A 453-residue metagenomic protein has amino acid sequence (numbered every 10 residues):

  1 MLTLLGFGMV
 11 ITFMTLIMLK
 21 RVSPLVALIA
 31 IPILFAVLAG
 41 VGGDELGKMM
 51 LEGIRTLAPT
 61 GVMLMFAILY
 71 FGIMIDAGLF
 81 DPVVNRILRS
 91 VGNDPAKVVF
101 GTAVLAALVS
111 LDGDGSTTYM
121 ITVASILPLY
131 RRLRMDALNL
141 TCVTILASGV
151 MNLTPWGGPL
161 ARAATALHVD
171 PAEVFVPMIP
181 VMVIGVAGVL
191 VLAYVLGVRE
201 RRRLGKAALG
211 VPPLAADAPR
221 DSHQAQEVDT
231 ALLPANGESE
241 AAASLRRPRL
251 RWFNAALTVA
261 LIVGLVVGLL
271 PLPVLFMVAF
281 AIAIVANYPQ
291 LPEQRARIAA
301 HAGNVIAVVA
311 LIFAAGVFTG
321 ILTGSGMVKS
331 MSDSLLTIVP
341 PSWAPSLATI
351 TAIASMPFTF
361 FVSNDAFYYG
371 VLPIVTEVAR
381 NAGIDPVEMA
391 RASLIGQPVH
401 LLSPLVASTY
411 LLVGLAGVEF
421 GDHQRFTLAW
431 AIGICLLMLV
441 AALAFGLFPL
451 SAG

Functional and structural regions predicted by a protein language model:
M1-L4, R55-G61, I87-G101, R132-L140 (+4 more regions): Membrane-interfacial loop-to-helix junctions in multi-pass transporters
T3-M14, R21-V41, G61-A67, R251-I262 (+2 more regions): Hydrophobic mid-bilayer segments of alpha-helices in multi-pass membrane transport proteins, especially secondary
L4, V176, P180-R297, L450-G453: Long, contiguous bundles of hydrophobic transmembrane helices that form the permeation core of multi-pass
M14-R21, F71, L105-D114, I145-M151 (+4 more regions): Transmembrane alpha-helix interface/packing and boundary motifs in multi-pass membrane proteins, characterized by
V26, M49-D81, A107, P273-V274 (+4 more regions): Core transmembrane alpha-helical segments of multi-pass membrane transporters/permeases
M65-F66, N93-S125, I338-E377, N381-A382 (+2 more regions): Hydrophobic alpha-helical transmembrane segments of multi-pass integral membrane proteins, predominantly secondary
P82-N85, T117-L129, G157-L167, S330-M331 (+2 more regions): Re-entrant/interfacial helical elements at transmembrane boundaries that shape and gate the permeation pathway
P128-D217, D385, I395, S408-F445 (+1 more regions): Membrane-core helix-loop-helix motifs of multi-pass transport proteins
